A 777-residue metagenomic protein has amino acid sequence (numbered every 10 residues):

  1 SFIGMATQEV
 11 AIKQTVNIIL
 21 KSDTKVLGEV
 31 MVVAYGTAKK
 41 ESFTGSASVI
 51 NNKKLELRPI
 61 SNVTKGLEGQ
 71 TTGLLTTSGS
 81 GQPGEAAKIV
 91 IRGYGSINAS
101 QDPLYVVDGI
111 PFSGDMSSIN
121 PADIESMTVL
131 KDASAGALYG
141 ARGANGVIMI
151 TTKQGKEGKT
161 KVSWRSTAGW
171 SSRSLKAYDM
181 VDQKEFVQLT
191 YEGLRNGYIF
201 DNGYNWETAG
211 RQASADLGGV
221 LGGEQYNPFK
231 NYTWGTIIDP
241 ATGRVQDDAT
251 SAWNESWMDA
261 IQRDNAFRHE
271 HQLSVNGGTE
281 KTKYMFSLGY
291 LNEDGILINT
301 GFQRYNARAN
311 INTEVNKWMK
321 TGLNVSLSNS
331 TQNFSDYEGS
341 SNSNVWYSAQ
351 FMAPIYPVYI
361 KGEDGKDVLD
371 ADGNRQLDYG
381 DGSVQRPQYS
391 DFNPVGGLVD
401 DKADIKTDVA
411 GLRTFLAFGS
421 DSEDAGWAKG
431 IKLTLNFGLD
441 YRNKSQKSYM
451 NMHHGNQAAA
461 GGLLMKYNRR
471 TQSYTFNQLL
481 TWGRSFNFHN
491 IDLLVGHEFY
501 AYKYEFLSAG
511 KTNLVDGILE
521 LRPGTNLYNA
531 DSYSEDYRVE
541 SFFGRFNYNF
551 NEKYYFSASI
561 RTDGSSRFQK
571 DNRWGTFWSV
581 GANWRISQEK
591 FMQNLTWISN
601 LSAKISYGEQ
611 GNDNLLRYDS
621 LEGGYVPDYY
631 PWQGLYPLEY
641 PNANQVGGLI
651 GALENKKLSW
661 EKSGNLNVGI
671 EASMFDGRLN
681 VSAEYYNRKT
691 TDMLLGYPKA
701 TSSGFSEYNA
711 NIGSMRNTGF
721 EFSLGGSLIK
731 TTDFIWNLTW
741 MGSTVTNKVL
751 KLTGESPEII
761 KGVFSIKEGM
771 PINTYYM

Functional and structural regions predicted by a protein language model:
S1-R308, N316, K320-G322, S326-S328 (+9 more regions): Short, small/polar-rich motifs associated with maturation and membrane association, primarily at protein termini
I18, K447, G455-Q457: Hydrophobic beta-strand residues in large extracellular and virion-surface proteins
K40-S42, L138-G140, G158-K159, S172-K176 (+5 more regions): Switch/connector loops and helix/strand junctions flanking conserved nucleotide-binding motifs in nucleotide-processing
L55-L57, Y94, Q101-D102, R304 (+5 more regions): Extracellular/periplasmic, surface-exposed regions of secreted and cell-surface proteins
E85, M450-H454: Short, conserved phosphate-binding/catalytic loop or strand-edge motifs used in phosphoryl-/nucleotidyl-transfer
A249-S251, N456-A459: Flexible, solvent-exposed loop segments that connect beta-strands
G339-Y347: Acidic, Ser/Thr-rich peripheral helices and adjacent loops at domain boundaries
I360-G362: Charged, amphipathic alpha-helical segments characteristic of ABC-type P-loop ATPases involved in chromosome
